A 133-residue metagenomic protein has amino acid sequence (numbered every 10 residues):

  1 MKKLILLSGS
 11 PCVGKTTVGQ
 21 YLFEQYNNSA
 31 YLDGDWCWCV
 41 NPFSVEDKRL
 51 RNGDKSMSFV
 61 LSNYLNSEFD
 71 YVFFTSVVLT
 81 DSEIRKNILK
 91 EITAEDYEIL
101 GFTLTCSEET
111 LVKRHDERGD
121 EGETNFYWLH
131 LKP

Functional and structural regions predicted by a protein language model:
M1-L4, F69: Pre-Walker A (Motif I) flank of P-loop NTPase domains
L7: Hydrophobic anchor at the beta1->P-loop junction of P-loop NTPases
S10: P-loop (Walker A) phosphate-binding loop of NTP-binding proteins
V13-S62: Conserved substrate/cofactor phosphate-moiety recognition/catalytic segment in nucleotide-dependent phosphotransferases
C37, L79-T80, T105-T110: Conserved nucleotide-binding/hydrolysis micro-motifs of P-loop NTPases
N52-D96: Glycine-rich phosphate-binding loop used to anchor ATP phosphates in small-molecule kinases, encompassing both
E95-D116: Conserved phosphate-donor/acceptor-positioning beta-strand/loop module used by diverse small-molecule
E117-P133: Small-molecule kinase domains that catalyze NTP-dependent phosphoryl transfer to phosphate-bearing small molecules
